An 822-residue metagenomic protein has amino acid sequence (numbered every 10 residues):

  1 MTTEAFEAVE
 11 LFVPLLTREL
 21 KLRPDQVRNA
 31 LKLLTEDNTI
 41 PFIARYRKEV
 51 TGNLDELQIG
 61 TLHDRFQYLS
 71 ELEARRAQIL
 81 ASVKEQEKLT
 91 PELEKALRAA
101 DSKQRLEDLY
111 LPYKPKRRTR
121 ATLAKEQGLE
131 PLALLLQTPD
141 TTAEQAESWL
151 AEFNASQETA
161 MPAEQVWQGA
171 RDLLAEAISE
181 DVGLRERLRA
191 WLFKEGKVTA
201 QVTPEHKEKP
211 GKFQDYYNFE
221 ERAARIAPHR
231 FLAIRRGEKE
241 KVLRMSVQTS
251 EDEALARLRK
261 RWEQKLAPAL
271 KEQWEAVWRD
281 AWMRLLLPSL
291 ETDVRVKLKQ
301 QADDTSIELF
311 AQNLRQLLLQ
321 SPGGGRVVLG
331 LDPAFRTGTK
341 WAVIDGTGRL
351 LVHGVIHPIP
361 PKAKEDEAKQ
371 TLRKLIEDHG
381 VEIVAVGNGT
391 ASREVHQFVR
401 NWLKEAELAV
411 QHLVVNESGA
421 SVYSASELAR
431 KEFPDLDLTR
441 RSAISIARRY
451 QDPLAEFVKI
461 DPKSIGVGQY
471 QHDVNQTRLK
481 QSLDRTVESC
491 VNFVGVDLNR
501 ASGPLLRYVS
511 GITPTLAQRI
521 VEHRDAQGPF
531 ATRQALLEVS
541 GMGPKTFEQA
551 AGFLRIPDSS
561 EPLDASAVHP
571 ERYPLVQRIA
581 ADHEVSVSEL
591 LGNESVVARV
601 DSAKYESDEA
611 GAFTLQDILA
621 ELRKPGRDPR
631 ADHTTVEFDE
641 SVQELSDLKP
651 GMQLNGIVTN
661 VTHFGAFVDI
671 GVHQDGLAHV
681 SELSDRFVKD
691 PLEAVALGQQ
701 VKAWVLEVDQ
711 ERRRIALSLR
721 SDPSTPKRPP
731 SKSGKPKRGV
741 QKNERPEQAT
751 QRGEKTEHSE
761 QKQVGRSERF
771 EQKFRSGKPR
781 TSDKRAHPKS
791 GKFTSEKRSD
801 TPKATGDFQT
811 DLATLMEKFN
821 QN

Functional and structural regions predicted by a protein language model:
M1-R28, T35: Generic start-of-chain signal for non-secretory N-termini
T3-F12, D64, S70-L89, K95-R98 (+7 more regions): Long, highly charged, low-complexity intrinsically disordered interaction regions that mediate electrostatic DNA/RNA
R23-P24, E36-D37, K103-Q104, R117 (+19 more regions): Short flexible coil/turn linkers enriched for glycine and charged/polar residues that connect secondary-structure
F42, D55-T61, Y68-G330, A334-D435 (+1 more regions): Duplex nucleic acid-engaging cores and interfaces of nucleic-acid transaction enzymes
Y46-K48, Q137, S250, P333 (+11 more regions): Short, ordered loop/turn segments at secondary-structure junctions
A190-K197, L331-F335, T390-A391, V415-V422 (+5 more regions): A glycine-rich phosphate-binding loop feature that marks nucleotide/adenosyl-phosphate handling sites
G325-G330, K340, H396-V399, T532-A535 (+3 more regions): Short beta-alpha junctions and helix-cap segments that line functional grooves
L554-N822: Single-stranded RNA-binding regions, centering on S1/OB-family and related RNA-binding modules
